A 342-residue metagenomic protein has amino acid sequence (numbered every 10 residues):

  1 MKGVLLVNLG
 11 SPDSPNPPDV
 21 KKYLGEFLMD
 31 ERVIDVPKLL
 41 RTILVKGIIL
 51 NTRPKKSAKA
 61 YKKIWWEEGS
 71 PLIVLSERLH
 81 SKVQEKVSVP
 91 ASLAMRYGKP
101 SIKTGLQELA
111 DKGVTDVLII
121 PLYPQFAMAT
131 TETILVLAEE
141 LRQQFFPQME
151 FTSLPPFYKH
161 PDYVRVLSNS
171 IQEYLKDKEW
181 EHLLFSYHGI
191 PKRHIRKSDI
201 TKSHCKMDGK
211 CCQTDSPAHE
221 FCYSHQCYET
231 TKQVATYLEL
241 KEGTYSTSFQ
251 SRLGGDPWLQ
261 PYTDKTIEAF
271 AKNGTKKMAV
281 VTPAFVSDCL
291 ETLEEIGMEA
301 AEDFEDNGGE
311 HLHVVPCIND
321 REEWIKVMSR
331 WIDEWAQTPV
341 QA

Functional and structural regions predicted by a protein language model:
M1-A342: Active-site-proximal alpha-helix that buttresses catalytic centers in soluble enzyme cores
